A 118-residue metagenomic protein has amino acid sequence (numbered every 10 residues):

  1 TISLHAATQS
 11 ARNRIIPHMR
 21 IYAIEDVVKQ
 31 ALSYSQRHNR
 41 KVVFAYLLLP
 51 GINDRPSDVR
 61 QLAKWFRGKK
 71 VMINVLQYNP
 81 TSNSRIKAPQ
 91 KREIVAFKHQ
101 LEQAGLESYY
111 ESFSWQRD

Functional and structural regions predicted by a protein language model:
T1-A104: Conserved AdoMet/S-adenosylmethionine-binding subsite of the radical SAM
E107: Conserved C-terminal helical docking segment of ANL/AMP-forming enzymes that engages the acyl-acceptor during
Y110-R117: Acidic carboxylate-rich catalytic motifs and surrounding loops in phosphoryl-/glycosyl-chemistry enzymes
